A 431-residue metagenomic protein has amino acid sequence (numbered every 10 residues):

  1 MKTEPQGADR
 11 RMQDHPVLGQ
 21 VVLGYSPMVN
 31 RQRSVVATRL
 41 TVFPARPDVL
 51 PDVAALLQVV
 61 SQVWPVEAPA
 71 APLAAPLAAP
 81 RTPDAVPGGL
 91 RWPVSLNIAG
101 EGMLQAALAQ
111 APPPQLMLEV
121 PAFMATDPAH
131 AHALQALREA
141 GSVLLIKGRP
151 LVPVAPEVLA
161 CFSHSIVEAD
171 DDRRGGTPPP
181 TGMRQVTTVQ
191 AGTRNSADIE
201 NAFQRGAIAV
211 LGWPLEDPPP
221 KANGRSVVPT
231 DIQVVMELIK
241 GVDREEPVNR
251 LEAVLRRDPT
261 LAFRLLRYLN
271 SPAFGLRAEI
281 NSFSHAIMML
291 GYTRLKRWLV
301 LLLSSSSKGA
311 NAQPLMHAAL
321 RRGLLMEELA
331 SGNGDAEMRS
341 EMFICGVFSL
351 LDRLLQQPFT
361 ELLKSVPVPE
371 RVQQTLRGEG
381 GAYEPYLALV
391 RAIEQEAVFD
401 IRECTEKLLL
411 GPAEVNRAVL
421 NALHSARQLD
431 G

Functional and structural regions predicted by a protein language model:
K2-M117, A122-T126, G291, P314 (+1 more regions): Bacterial c-di-GMP phosphodiesterase EAL domain
R11, W64, A70-A74, A78-A79 (+2 more regions): Conserved alpha-helical "signature site" that marks functionally important helical segments or helix/loop junctions
V36, L50-L56, A109-A111, A131-A133 (+4 more regions): Surface-exposed beta-strand edges and their flanking turn/coil or helix-capping segments
F43-R46, V63, L116-P121, R138-V143 (+6 more regions): Short, surface-exposed linear patches
G100-A106, A169-T177, L329-N333: Short, composition-biased local secondary-structure segments
Q110-E216, M338-E341: The catalytic core of metal-dependent phosphodiesterases that act on cyclic dinucleotides
